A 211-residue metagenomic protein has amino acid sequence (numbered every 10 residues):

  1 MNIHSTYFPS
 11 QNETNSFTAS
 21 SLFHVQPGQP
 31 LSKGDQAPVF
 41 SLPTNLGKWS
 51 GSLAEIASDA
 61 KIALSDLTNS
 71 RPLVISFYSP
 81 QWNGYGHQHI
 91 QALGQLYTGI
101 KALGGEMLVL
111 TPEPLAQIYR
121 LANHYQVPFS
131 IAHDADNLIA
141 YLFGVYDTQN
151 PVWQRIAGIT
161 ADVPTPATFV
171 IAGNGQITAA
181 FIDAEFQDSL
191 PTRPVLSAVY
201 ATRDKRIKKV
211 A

Functional and structural regions predicted by a protein language model:
M1-A211: Chalcogenol-based redox active-site neighborhoods
